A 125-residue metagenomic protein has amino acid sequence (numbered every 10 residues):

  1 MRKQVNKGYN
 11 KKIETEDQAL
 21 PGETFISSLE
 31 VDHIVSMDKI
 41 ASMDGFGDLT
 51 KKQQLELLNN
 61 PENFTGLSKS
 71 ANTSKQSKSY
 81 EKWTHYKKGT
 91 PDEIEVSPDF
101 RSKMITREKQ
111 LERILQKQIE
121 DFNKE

Functional and structural regions predicted by a protein language model:
M1-E81: Betabetaalpha-Me/HNH-type nuclease active-site subdomain
Q54, L58-E125: Catalytic cores of phosphodiester-bond-cleaving enzymes
